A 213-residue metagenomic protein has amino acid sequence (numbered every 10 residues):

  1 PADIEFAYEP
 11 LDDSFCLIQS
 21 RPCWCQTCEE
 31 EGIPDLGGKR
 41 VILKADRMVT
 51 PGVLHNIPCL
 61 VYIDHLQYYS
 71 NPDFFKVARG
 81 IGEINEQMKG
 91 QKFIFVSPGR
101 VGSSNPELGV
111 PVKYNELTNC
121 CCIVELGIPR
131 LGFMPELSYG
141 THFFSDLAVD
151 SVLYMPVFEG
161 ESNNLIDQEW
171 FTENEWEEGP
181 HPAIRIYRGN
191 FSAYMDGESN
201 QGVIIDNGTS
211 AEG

Functional and structural regions predicted by a protein language model:
P1-G213: Conserved divalent-metal-coordinating catalytic cores that perform phosphate/pyrophosphate/nucleotidyl transfer
